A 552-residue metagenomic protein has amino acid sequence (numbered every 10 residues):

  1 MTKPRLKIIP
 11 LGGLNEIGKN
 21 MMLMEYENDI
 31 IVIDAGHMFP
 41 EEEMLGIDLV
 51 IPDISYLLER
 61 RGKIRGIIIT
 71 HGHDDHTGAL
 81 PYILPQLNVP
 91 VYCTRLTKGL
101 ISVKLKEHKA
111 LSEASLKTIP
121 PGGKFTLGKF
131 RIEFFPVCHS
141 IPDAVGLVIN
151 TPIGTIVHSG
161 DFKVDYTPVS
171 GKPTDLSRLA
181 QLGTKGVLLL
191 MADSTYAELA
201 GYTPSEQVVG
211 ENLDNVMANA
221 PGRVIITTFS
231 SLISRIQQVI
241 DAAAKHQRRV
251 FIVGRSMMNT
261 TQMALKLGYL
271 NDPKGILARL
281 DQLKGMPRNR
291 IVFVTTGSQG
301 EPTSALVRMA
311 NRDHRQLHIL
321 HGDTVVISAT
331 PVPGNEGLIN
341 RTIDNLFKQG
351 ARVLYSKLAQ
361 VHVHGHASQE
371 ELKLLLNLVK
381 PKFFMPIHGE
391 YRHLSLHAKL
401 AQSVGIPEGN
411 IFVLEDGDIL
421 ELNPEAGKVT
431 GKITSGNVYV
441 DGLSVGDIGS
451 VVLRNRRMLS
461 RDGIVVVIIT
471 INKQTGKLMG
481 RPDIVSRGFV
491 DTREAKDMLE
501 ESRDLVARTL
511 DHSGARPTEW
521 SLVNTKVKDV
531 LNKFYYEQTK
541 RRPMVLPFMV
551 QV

Functional and structural regions predicted by a protein language model:
M1-I68, H73-G285, S304-H318, G337-R341: His/Asp/Glu-rich metal-coordinating catalytic cores of metallo-dependent phosphodiesterases/hydrolases acting on
L14, M38-E42, K63-I64, Y355-L358 (+3 more regions): A glycine- and charged-residue-rich anion-binding loop/surface
P90, M385, M544-P547: Short glycine-rich phosphate-binding loop at a beta-alpha junction
L105, A401, Y535: Conserved hydrophobic residues forming the short capping helix/wall of the S-adenosyl-L-methionine
T118, V294, L546-V550: Extended hydrophobic secondary-structure segments that form protein cores and membrane-embedded regions
P120, E415, R541-V545: Short Gly/Ser/Thr- and Asp/Glu-enriched loop/turn motifs at secondary-structure junctions
E198-S328, V332-W520, N524: Hard-cation-handling environments
P517-V552: C-terminal tails and terminal domains of large nucleic-acid-associated and other macromolecular-machine proteins
